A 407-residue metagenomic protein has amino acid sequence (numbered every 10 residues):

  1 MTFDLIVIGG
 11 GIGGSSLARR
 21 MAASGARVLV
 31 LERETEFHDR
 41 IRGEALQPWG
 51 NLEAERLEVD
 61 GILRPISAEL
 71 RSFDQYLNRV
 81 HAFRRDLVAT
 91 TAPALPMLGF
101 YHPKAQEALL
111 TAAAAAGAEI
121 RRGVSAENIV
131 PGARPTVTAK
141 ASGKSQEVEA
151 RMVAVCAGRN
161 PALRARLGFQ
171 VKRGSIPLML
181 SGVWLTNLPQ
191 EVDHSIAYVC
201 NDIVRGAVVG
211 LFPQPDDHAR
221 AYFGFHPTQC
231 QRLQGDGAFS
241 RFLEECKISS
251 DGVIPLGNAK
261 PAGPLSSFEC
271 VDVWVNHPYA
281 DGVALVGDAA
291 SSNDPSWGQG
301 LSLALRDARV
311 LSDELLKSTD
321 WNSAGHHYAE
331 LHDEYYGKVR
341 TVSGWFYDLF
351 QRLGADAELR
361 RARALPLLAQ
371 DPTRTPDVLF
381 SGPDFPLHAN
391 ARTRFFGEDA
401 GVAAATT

Functional and structural regions predicted by a protein language model:
M1-G13: Beta1/beta-strand and adjacent pyrophosphate-binding region of the FAD-binding site in flavoprotein oxidoreductases
M1-T2, L52, D60-R166, K172-W184 (+2 more regions): Conserved N-terminal helical subregion
I8, A22-R42: Glycine-rich FAD pyrophosphate-binding loop
G13, E36, N160: Conserved Rossmann-like nucleotide-cofactor binding loop
T35-E55: Conserved N-terminal glycine-rich FAD pyrophosphate-binding loop of Rossmann-like flavoproteins
T136-E147, M152-A262: Conserved FAD-binding catalytic core of PHBH/FMO-like flavoproteins
C230-N322: FAD/FMN-dependent oxidoreductases across multiple families
D313-T407: C-terminal helical "tail/cap" subdomain of flavin- and related membrane-associated enzymes
